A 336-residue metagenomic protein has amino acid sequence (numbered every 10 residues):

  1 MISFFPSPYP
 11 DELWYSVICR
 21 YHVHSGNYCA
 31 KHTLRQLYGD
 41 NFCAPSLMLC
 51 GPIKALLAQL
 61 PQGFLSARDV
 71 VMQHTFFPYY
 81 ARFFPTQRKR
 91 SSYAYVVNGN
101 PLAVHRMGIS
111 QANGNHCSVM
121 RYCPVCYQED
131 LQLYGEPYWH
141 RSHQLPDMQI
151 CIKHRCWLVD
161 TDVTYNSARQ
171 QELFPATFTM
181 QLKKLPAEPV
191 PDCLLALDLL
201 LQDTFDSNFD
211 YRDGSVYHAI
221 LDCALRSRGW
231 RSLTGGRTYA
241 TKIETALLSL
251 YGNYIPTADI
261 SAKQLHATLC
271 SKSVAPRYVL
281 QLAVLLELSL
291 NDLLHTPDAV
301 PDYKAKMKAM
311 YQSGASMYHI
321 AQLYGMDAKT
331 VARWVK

Functional and structural regions predicted by a protein language model:
M1-K336: Basic, alpha-helical nucleic-acid-binding regions used in initiation and control of genome expression
